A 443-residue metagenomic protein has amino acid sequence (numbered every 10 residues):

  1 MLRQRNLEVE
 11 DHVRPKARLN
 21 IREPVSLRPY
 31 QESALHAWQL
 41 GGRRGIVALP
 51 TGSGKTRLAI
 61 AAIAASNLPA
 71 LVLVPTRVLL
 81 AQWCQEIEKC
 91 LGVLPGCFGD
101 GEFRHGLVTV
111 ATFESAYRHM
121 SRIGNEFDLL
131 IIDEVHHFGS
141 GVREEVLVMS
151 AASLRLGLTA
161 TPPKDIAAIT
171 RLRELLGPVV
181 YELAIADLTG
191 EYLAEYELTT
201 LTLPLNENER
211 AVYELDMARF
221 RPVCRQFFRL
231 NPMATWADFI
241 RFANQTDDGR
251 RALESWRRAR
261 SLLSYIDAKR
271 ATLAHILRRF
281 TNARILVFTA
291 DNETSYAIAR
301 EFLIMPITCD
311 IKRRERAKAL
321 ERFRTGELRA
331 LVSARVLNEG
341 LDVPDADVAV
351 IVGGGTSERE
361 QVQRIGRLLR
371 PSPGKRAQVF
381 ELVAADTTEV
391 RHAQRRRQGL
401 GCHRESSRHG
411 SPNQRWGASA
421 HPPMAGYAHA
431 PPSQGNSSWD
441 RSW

Functional and structural regions predicted by a protein language model:
V9-A48: Conserved pre-motif I regulatory segment
G41-I63: Walker A/P-loop
T56-K89, N292: Conserved Walker A/P-loop ATP-binding site and its immediately adjacent core in helicase/helicase-like ATPase domains
A81, G96-H105, R284-F288, E293-A297 (+1 more regions): Conserved helicase ATPase core of P-loop NTP-dependent helicases/translocases
F127, E339-G354, Q378-L382: A short beta-strand element within the Helicase C-terminal
H136-Y196, N206: Post-DEXD/H (motif II) to motif III coupling segment of the RecA-like Helicase ATP-binding lobe
W236-K312, R316: Conserved helicase/translocase motor-coupling segment
L368-R396: Conserved segment of the helicase C-terminal RecA-like domain
